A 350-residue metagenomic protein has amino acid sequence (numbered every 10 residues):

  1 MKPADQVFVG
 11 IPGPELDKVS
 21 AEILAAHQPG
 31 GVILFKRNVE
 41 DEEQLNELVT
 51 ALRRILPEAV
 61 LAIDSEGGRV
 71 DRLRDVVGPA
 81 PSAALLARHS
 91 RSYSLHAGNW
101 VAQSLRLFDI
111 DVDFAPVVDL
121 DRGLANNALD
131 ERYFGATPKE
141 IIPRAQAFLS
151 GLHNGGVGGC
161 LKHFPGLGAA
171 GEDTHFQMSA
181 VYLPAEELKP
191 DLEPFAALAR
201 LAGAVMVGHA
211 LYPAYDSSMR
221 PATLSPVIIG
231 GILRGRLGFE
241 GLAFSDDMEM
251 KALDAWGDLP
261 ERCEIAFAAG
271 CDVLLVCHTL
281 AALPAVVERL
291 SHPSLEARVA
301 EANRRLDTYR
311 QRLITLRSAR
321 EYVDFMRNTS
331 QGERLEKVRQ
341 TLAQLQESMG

Functional and structural regions predicted by a protein language model:
M1-L61, G68-V77, G350: N-terminal hydrophobic targeting/anchoring segments and the immediately downstream early-domain regions of hydrolases
M1-Q28, A255-G350: Preference for extracellular/luminal or secreted protein segments
D5-I11, G30-L34, A59-S65, V112-P116 (+5 more regions): Hydrophobic faces of well-ordered beta-strands that scaffold small-molecule active sites in alpha/beta enzyme cores
D5-L16, S82-H96, Q177-K189, E249-G257: Active-site mouth loops of central-metabolism enzymes
R37-I55, R69-D71, P143-A147, L152-R289 (+1 more regions): Second-shell residues forming the walls of enzyme active-site clefts
E40-N46, A87-S104, G135-P143, E186-K189: Glycine-rich anion/phosphate-binding loops
R53-G78, S94-D121, I141, A145 (+1 more regions): Glycine-rich, aromatic-flanked loop segments that form ligand/cofactor-binding clefts across common enzyme folds
D75-S90, Y133-G135: A charged helix-plus-loop insertion that forms the helical arch/lid used to bind and gate nucleic-acid substrates
